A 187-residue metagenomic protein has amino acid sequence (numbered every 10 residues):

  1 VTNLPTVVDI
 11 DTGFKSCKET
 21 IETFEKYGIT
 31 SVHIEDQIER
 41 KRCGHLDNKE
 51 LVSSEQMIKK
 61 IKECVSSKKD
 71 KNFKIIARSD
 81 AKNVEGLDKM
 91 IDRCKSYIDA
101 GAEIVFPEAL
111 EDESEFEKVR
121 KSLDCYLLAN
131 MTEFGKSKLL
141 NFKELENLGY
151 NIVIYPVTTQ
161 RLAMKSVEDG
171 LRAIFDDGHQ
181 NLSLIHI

Functional and structural regions predicted by a protein language model:
V1-C125, A129, L139-L148: Alpha/beta enzyme core
I10, P156-Q160: Short acidic/histidine-rich active-site segments
I38-K41, F134-K138, T159-A163: Short gly/pro/ser/thr-enriched loop/turn and capping motifs at secondary-structure boundaries
G44, M164-G178: C-terminal helical cap(s) of enzyme catalytic domains, especially alpha/beta-barrels
A109, M131-E133, V157: Active-site proximal loops enriched in glycine and acidic residues that flank catalytic Cys/His/Asp and coordinate
D112, V153-I154: Glycine-rich phosphate-binding loop
K143-L148, I152, D169, A173 (+1 more regions): Structured C-terminal cap/extension of enzyme domains
I185-I187: Conserved small/polar residues in nucleotide/adenosyl-binding loops
